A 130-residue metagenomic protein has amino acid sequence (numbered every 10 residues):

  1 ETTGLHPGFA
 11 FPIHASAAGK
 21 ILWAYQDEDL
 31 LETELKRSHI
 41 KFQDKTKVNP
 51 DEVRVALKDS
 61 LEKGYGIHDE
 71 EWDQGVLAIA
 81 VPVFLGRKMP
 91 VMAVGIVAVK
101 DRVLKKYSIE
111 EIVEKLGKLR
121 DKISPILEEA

Functional and structural regions predicted by a protein language model:
E1-R37: Amphipathic alpha-helical effector-binding/dimerization core of metabolite-sensing transcriptional regulators
A17, I21, L30-E34, E52 (+3 more regions): Non-catalytic alpha-helical scaffold/packing segments enriched in small hydrophobic residues
K20-I21, L77, A93-G95: Residues embedded in well-ordered beta-strands
L35-A80, D121, I126: Short, basic/aromatic recognition patches
V83-G86: Sensor-regulatory modules in signal-transduction proteins
V91-A130: Juxtadomain coupling helices with adjacent low-complexity linkers
